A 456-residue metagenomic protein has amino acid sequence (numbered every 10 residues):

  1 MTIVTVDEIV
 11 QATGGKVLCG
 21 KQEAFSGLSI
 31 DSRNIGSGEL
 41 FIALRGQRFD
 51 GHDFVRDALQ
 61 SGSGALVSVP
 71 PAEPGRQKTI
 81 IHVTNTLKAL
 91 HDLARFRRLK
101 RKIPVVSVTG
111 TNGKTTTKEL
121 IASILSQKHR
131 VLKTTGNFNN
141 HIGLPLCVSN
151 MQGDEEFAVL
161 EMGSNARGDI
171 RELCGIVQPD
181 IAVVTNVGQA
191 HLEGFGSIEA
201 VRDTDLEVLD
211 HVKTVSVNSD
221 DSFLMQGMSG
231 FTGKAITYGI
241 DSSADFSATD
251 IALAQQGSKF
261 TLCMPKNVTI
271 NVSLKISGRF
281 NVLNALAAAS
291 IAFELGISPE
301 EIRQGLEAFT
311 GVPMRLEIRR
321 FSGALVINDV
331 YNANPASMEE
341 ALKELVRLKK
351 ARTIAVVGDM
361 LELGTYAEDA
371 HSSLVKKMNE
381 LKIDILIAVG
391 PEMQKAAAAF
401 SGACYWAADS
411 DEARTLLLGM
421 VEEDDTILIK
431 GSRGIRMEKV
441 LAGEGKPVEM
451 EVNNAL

Functional and structural regions predicted by a protein language model:
M1-K16, S37-L40, G194, L206 (+6 more regions): ATP-dependent carboxylate-amine ligase
T2-T109, T116-S123, Q127, S149 (+5 more regions): Short, basic phosphate-binding NTP loop
E8-Q11, K88-V215, S219, M225-K234 (+3 more regions): Phosphate-binding loop of NTP-binding sites
C19-L28, K88-H91, N139-I142, M162-R167 (+5 more regions): Short gly/ser/thr-rich secondary-structure transition/capping motifs
G27-I30, G62-S68, T214-N218, A235-Y238 (+1 more regions): Short, hydrophobic beta-strand segments that form beta-sheet elements in well-ordered domains
L59-S61, G75, I176-V177, V208-K213 (+3 more regions): Short, conserved loop/helix-junction motifs that constitute active-site signature segments in enzyme catalytic cores
L66-E73, S219-F223, I240, G390-Q394 (+1 more regions): Short, polar loop motifs at secondary-structure junctions
